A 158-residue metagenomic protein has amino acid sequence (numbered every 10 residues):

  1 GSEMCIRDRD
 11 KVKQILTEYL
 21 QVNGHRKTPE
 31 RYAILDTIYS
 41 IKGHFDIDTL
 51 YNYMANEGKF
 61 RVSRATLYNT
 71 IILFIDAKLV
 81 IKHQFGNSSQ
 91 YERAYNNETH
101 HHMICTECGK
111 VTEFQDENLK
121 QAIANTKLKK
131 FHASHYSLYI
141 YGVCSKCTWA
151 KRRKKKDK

Functional and structural regions predicted by a protein language model:
G1-I6: Short, small-residue-biased leader/transition segments that mark boundaries at the very start of proteins
D8-L35: Short alpha-helical segments that sit at the start of domains
H25, Y39-K42, E57-G58: Short helix-capping/hinge SLiMs at alpha-helix to coil transitions
P29, I41-D46: Short capping segments at the starts of secondary-structure elements
D46-K59: DNA-recognition alpha helix
L67-A77: Basic amphipathic alpha-helical segments that dock to polyanions
D76-K158: Non-DNA-binding regulatory cores of transcription-related proteins, predominantly C-terminal effector-binding
